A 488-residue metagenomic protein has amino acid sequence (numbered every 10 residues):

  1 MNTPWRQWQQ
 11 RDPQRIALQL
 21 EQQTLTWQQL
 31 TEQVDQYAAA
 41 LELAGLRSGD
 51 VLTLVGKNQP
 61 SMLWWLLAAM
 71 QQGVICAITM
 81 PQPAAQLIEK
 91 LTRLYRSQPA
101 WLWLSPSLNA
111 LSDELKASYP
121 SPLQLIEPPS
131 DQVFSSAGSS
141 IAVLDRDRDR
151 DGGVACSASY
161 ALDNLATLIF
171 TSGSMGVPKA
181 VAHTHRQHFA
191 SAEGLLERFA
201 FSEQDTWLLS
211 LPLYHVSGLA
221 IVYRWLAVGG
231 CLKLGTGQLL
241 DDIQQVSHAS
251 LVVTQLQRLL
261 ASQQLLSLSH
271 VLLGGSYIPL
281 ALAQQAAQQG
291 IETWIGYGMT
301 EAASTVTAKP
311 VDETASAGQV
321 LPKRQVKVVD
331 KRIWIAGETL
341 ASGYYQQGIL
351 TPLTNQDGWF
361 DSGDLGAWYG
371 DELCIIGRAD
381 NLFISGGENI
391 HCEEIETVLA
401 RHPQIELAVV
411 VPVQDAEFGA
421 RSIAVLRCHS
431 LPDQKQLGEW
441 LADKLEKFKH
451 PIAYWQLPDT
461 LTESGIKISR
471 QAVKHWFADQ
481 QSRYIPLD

Functional and structural regions predicted by a protein language model:
P13, P128, S135, S140-R146 (+3 more regions): Conserved pre-ATP/AMP-binding loop-to-beta segment of ANL
T26-W27, A166-E193: Conserved AMP-binding A3 loop
A39-P83, N389: Conserved AMP-binding/adenylate-forming
F189-T206, L213-Q255: Conserved AMP-binding/adenylation subdomain of ANL enzymes
H248-L251, L259-T314, Q325: Gly/Ser/Thr-rich phosphate-binding loop
Q319-P322, D330-D357, E388-I390: Conserved ATP/PPi-binding loop(s) of AMP-dependent carboxylate-activating enzymes
G337, L365-K449, H475: AMP-binding/adenylate-forming catalytic core of the ANL superfamily
L445-K467, I485-D488: AMP-binding/adenylate-forming catalytic domain of the ANL superfamily
